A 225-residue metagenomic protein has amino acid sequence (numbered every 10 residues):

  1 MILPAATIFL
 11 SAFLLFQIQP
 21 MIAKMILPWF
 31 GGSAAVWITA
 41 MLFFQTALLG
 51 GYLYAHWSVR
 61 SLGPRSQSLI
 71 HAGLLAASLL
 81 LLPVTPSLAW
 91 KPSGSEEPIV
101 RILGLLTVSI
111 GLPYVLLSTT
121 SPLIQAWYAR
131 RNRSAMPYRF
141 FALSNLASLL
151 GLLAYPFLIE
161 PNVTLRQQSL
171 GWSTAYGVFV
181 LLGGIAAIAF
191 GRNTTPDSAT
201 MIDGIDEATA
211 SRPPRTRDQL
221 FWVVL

Functional and structural regions predicted by a protein language model:
M1-L225: Alpha-helical transmembrane segments of multi-pass membrane proteins
